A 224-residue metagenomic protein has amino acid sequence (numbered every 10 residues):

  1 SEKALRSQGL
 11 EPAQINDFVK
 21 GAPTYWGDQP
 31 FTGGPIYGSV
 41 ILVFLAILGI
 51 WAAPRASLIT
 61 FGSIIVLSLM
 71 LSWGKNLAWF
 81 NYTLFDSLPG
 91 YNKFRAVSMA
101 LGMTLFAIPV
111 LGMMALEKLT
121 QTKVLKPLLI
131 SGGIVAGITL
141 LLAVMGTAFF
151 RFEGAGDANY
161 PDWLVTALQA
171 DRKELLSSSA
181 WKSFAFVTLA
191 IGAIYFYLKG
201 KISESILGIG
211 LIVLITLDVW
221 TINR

Functional and structural regions predicted by a protein language model:
S1-G49, G146-S183: Periplasmic/ER-lumenal interhelical loops and adjacent helix-loop junctions in multi-pass membrane proteins
A53-R224: Contiguous transmembrane helix-bundle modules in multi-pass membrane proteins
